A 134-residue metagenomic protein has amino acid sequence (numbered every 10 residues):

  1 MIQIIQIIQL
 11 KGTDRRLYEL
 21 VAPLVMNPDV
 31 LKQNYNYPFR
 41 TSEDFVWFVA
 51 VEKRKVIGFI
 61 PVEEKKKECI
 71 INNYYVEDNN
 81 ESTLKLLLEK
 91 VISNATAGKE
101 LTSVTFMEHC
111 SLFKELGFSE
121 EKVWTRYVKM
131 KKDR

Functional and structural regions predicted by a protein language model:
M1-Q33: Short amphipathic alpha-helix that is part of the acyltransferase structural core
N27-V51: Active-site rim helix/loop that mediates acceptor-substrate recognition in acyltransferases
V49, R54-E63, I70: Conserved beta-strand in the GNAT
V51-K53, M130-R134: Active-site beta-strand termini and strand-to-loop segments that position acidic
E63-N79: Conserved acetyl-CoA binding element of GNAT-fold acetyltransferases
N79-N94: Conserved acetyl-CoA-binding loop-helix of GNAT-fold acetyltransferases
A95-M107: Conserved GNAT acetyl-CoA-binding A-motif
M107-T125: Conserved active-site alpha-helix within GNAT-family acetyltransferase domains
